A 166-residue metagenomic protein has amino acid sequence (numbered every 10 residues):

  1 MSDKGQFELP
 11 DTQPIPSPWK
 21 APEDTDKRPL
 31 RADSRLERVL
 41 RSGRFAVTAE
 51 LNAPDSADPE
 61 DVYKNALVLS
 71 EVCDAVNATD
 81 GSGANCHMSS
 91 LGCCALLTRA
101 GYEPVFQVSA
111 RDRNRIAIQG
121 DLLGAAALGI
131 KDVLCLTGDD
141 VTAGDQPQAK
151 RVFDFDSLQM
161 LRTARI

Functional and structural regions predicted by a protein language model:
S2-N52, S56-E60, K64: N-terminal amphipathic alpha-helix/helix-capping segment at the start of soluble metabolic enzymes
E37-S42, A66-E71, L91-G101, L122-I130: Acidic (Asp/Glu)-rich catalytic clusters
V47-L51, D74-A78, P104-V108, V133-C135: Hydrophobic faces of well-ordered beta-strands that scaffold small-molecule active sites in alpha/beta enzyme cores
A53-A57, D74-L91, V141-V152: Glycine-rich, proline-tolerant flexible connector loops at the mouths of alpha/beta enzymes
S56-L69, S89-S90, R115-L122: Short, acidic/polar
A84-Q107, V152-I166: Alpha-helix-loop-beta-strand connector modules within alpha/beta enzyme cores
Y102-G120: Structural motif corresponding to the early beta-alpha repeats
N114-R162: Flexible, glycine-rich active-site loops centered on histidine and acidic residues that chelate a metal or position
